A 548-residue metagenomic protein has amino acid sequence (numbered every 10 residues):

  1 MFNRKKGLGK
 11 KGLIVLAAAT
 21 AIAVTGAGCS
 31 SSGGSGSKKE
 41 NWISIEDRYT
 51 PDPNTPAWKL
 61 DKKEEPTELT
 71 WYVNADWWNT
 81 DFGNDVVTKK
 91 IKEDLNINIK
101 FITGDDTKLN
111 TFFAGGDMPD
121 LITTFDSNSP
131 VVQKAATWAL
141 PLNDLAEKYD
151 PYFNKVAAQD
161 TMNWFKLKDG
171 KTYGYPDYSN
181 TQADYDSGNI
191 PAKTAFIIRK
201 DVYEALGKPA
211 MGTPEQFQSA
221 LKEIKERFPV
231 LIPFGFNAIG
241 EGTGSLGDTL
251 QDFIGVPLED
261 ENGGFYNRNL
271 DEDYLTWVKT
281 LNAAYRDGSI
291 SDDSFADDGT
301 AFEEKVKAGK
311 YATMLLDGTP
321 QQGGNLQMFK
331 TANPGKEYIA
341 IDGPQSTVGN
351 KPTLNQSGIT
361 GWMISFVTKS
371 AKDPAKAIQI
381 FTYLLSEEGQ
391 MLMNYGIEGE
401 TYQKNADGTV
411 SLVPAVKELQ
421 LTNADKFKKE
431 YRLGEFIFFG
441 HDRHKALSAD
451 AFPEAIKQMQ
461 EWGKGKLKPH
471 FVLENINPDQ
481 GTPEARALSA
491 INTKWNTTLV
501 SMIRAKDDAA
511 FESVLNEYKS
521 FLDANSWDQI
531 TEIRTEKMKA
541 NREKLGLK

Functional and structural regions predicted by a protein language model:
F2-K6, L13-V24, C29-A210, P214 (+3 more regions): Conserved N-terminal structural module of periplasmic/extracytoplasmic solute-binding proteins
N98-G104, D293, I339-I341: General small-molecule cofactor/ligand-binding pocket signal
P119-T124, P233, A312-D317: Paired acidic/hydrophobic, glycine-rich loop segments that form the ligand-binding mouth/hinge of periplasmic-binding
V131-D144, K171, G324-K351: Ligand-binding "clamshell"
P176-G242, E259-K305, K310, F366-K376 (+2 more regions): Helix-loop-helix "hinge/cap" segment bordering the ligand-binding cleft or interdomain interface
Q216, Y285, F302-P320, N325 (+2 more regions): Glycine-rich, aromatic-lined ligand/substrate-binding cores of catalytic and carbohydrate-binding domains
S219-E223, R227-G263, M328-S346, P352-T353: Active-site substrate-binding loop specific to GH73 endo-beta-N-acetylglucosaminidase modules in bacterial autolysins
E388-S501, K506: Conserved small-residue motifs centered on glycine
